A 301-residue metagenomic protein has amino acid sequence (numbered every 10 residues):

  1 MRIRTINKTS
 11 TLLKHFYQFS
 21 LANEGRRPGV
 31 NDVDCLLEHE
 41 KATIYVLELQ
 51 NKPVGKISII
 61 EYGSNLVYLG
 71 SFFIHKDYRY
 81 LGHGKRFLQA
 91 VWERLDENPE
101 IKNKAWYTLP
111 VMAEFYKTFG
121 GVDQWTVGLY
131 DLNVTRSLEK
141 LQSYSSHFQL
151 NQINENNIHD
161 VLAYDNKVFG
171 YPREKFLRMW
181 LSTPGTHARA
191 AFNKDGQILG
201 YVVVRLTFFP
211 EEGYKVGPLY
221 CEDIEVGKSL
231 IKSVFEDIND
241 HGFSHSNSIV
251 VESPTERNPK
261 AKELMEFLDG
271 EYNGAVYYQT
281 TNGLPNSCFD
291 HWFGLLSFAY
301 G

Functional and structural regions predicted by a protein language model:
M1-L12, E97-E100, N133-H147, Q152 (+2 more regions): Eukaryotic N-terminal low-complexity, Ser/Thr- and Lys/Arg-rich leader segments that predominantly function as
L13-S58, V168-R189: Active-site rim helix/loop that mediates acceptor-substrate recognition in acyltransferases
F16, F119-K215: Amide-forming acyltransferase catalytic core, primarily the GNAT-like/NAT-type and related acyltransferase folds
V46, K52-E61, L66-F73, Q197-T207 (+1 more regions): Conserved beta-strand in the GNAT
S71-I74, Y80-E97, T118, I224-N239: Conserved acetyl-CoA-binding loop-helix of GNAT-fold acetyltransferases
H75, R79, L109, E222 (+1 more regions): Residue-level recognition of the GNAT/N-acetyltransferase active site
Y107-T108, E114, F119-L141, P218 (+1 more regions): Active-site/acyl-donor-binding loops of N-acyltransferases
A188-A191, G196-V202, E212-S253: Flexible loop/N-cap segments at domain edges
